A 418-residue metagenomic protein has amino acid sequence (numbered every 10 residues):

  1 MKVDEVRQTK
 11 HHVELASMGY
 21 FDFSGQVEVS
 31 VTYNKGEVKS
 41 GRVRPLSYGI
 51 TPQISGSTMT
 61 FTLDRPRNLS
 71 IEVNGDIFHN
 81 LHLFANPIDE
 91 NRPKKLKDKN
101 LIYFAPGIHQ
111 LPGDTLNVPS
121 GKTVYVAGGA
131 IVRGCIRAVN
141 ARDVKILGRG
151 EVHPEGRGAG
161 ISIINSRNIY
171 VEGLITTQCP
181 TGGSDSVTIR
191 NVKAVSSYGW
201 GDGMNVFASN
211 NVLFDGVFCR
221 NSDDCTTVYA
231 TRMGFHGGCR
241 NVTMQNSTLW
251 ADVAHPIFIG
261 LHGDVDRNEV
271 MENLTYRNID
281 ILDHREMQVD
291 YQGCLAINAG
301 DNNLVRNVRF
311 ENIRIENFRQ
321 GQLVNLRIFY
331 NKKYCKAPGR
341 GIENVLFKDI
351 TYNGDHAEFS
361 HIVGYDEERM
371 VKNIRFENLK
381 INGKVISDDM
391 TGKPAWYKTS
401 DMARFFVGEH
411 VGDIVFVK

Functional and structural regions predicted by a protein language model:
M1-S120, I131-G134, A138-R142, E151-E155 (+2 more regions): Extracellular "leader-to-stem" segments immediately downstream of a signal peptide or signal-anchor in secreted/lumenal
G19, M59-L63, H109-T123, I131-L147 (+7 more regions): Extracellular beta-strand-rich solenoid/capping regions of secreted or surface-exposed proteins that bind or remodel
G25, R65-R67, R167, N210 (+1 more regions): Short tyrosine-centred short linear motifs in exposed loops/low-complexity segments
Y33, L63, L174, V217-F218 (+3 more regions): Non-cytosolic beta-sheet module surface loops
G121-T123, G128, R142-V152, R167-Q178 (+7 more regions): Right-handed parallel beta-helix
V132, E155-S162, T177-Q178, Y198-N205 (+6 more regions): Extracellular beta-strand/beta-solenoid scaffold signature
M287-K418: Extracellular beta-rich repeat passengers
